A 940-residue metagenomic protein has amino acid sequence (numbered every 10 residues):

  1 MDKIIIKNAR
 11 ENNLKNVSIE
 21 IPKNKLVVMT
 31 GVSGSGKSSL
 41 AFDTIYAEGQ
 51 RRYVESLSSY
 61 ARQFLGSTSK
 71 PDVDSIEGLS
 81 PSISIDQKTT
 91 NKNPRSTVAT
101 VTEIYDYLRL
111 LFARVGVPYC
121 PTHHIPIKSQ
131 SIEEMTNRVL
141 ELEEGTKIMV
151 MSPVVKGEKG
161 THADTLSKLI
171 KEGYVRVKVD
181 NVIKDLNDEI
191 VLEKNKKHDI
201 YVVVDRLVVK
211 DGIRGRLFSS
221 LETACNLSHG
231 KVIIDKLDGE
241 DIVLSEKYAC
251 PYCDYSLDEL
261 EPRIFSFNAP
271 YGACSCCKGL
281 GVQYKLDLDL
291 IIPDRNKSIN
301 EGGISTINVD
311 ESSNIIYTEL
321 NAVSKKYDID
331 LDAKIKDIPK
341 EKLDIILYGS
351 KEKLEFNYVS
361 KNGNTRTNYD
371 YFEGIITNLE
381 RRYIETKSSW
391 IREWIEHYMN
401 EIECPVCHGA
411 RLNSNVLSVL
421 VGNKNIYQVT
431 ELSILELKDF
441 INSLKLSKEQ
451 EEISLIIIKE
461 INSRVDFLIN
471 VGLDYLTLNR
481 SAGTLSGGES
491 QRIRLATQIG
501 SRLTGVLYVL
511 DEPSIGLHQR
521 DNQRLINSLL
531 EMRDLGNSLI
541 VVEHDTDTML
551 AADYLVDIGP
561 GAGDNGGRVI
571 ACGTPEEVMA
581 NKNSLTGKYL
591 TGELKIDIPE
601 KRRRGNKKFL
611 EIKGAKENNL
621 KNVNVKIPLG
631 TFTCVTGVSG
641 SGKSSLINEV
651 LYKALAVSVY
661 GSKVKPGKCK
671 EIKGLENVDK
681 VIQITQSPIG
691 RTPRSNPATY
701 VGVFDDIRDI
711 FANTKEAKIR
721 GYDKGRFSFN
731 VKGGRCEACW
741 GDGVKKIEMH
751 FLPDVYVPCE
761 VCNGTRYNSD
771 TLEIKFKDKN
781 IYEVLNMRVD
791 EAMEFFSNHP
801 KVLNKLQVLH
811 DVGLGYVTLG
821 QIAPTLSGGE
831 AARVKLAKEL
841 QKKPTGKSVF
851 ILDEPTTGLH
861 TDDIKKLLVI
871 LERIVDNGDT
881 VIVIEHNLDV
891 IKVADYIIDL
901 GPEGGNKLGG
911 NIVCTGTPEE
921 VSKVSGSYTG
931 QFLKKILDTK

Functional and structural regions predicted by a protein language model:
M1-K940: Conserved phosphate-binding elements of NTP-dependent enzyme cores
